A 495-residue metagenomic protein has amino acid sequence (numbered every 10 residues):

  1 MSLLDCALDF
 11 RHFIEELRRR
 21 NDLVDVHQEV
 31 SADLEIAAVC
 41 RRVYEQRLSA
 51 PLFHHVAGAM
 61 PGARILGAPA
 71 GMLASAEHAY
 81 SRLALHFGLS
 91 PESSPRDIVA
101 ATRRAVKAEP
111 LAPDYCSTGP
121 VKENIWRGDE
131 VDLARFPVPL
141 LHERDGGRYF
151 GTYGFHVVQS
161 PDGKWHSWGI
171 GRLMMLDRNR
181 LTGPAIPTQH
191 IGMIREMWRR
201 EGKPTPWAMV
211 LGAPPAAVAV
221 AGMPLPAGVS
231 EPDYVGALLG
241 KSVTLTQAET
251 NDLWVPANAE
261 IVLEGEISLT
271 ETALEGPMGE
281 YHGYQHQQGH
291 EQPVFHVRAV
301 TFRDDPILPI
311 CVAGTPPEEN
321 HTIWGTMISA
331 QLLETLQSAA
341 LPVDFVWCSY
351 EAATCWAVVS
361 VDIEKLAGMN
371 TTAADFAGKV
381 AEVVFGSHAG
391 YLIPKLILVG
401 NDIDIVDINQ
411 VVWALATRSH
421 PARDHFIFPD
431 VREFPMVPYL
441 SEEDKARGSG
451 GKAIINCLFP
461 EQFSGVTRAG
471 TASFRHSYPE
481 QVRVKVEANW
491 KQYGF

Functional and structural regions predicted by a protein language model:
M1-F495: Extended, highly charged
